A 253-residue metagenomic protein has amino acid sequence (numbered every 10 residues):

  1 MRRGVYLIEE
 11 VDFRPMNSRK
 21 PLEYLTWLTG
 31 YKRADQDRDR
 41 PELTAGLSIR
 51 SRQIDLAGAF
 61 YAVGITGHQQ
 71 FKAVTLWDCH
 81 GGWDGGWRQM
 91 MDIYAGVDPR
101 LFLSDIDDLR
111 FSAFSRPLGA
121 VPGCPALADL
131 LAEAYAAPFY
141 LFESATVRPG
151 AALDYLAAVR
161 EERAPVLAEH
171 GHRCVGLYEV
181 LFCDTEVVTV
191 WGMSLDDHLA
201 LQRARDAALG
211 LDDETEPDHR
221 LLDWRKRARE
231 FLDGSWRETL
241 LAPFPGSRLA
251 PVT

Functional and structural regions predicted by a protein language model:
R3-K20, A120-H198, P245-T253: Surface-exposed interaction/gating patches
K20-Q70, L76-P117, V166-V175, S194-A242: An amphipathic, aromatic/His-enriched active-site/gating alpha helix that lines ligand/cofactor pockets
G64-K72, F182-T189: The conserved glycine-aromatic submotif of the RRM
